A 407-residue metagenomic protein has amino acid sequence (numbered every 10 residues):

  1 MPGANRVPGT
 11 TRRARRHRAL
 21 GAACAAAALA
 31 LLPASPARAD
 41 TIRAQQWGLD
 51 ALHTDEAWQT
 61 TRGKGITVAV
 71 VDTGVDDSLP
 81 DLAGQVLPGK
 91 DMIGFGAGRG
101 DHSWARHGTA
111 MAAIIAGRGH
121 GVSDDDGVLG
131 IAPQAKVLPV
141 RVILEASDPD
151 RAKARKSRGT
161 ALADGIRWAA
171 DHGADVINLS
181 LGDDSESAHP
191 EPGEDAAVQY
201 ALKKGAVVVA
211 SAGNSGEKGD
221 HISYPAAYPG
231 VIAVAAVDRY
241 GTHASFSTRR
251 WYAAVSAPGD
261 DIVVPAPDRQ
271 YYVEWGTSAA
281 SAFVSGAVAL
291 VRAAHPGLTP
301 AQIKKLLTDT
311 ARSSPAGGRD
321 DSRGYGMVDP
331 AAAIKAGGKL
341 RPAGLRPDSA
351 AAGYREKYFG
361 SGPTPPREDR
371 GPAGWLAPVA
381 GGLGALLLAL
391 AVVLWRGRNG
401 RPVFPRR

Functional and structural regions predicted by a protein language model:
P2-G9, H17-I66, P80-D81: Protease zymogen maturation seam
L31-Q46, P366-W375, L394-P402: C-terminal region of N-terminal signal peptides and the immediate post-cleavage residues of exported proteins
W58-V68, V75-P88, R99-R155, R249-Y252 (+1 more regions): Subtilisin-like serine protease catalytic core
V142, G259-M327: Hydrolase catalytic cores
E145-Y224, Y271-E274: Substrate-binding/access-modulating region of protease and related hydrolase catalytic domains
D150, S211-G230, A235-Y252, V264-G276 (+1 more regions): Active-site-adjacent substrate-recognition loops and nearby beta-strands within hydrolase catalytic domains
S245, G297-G382, A389-V392: C-terminal subdomain of the subtilisin-like protease fold in secreted/lumenal serine endopeptidases
V379-R407: C-terminal membrane-anchoring or membrane-association module
